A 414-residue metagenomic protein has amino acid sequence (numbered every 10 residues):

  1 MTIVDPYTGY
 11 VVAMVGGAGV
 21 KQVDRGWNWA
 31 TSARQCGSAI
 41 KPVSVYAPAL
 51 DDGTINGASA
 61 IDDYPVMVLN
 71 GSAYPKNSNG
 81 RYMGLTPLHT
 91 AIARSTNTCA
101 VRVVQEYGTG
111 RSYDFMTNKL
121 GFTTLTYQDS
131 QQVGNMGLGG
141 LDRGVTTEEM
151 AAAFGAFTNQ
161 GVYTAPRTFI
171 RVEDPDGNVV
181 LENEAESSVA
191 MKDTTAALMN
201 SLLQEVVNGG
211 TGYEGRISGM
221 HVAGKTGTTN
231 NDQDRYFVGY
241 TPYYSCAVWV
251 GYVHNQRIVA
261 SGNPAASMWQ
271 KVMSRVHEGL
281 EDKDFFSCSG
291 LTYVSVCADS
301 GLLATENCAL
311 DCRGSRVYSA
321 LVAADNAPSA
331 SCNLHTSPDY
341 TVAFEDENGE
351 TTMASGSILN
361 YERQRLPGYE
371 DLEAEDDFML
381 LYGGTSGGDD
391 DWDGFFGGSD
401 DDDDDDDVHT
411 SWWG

Functional and structural regions predicted by a protein language model:
M1-D5, A13-V15, V20-S32, R143-S331: A penicillin-recognizing enzyme superfamily signal
G9, R34-I61, A91, A153-F157 (+3 more regions): Active-site SXXK
T31-K41, L138-V145: Gly/Ser-rich catalytic serine loop of serine hydrolases
T54-S112, Y163, P175-E205: Conserved catalytic neighborhood of penicillin-recognizing serine enzymes
A73-N77, G108-A151: Mid-domain, small-residue-enriched loop/turn segments at the edges of structured enzyme/sensor domains
V294-G398, H409: Low-complexity, Gly/Ser/Thr/Pro-rich intrinsically disordered linker/tail segments
S411-G414: Short, solvent-exposed mixed-charge patches
